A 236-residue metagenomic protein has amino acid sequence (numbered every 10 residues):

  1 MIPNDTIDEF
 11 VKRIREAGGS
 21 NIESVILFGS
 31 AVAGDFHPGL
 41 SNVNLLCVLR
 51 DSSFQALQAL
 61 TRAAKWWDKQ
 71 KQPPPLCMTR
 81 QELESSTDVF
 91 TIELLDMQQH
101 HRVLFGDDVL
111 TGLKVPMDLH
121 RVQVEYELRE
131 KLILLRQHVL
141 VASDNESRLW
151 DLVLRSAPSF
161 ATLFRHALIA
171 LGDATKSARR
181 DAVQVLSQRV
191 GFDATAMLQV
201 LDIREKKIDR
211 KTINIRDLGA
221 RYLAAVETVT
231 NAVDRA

Functional and structural regions predicted by a protein language model:
M1-A17, A33-L40, L45-F90: Metal-dependent nucleotidyltransferase catalytic core
N4-D8, G18, I22, H101 (+2 more regions): A nucleotide- and high-energy phosphate-metabolite-utilizing enzyme signature
I7, K114, D118-A236: Conserved nucleotidyltransferase catalytic core and NTase-mimicking acidic/glycine-rich helix/loop elements in nucleic
K12-E16, W66, V103, Q188 (+2 more regions): A generic structural signal for well-ordered alpha-helical segments enriched in polar/charged residues
I22, S53, K71-P75, F105 (+2 more regions): Secondary-structure boundary/capping signal
E23-A31: Short gly/ser-rich loop at a beta-strand->alpha-helix junction or flexible surface loop bordering the NTP-binding
L57, T61-D151: Conserved NTP/Mg2+-binding pocket subregion across the NTase superfamily
